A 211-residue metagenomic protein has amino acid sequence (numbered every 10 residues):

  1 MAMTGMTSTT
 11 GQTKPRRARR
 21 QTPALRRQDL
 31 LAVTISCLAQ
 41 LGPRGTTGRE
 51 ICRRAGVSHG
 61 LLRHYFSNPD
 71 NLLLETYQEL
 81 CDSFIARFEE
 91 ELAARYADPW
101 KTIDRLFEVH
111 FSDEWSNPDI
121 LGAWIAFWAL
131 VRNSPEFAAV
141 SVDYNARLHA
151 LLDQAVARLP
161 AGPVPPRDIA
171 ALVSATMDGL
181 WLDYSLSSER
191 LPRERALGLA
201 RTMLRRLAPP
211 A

Functional and structural regions predicted by a protein language model:
M1-L25, A211: N-terminal intrinsically disordered/low-complexity leader segments
R26-I35, I51, T76-L80, F84 (+1 more regions): Generic hydrophobic, amphipathic alpha-helix propensity
D29, C37-E75: Helix-turn-helix
D29, V33-Q40, R87-E91, A123 (+2 more regions): Solvent-exposed, amphipathic alpha-helical segments
E75, E89-I120, A161, P166-V173: Hydrophobic alpha-helical connector segments
I85, S116-I125, N133-P160, D168-A171 (+2 more regions): Amphipathic alpha-helical packing segments from all-alpha helical-bundle domains
D113, L130-N133, V173-R193, R205-A211: Amphipathic C-terminal alpha-helical segment
